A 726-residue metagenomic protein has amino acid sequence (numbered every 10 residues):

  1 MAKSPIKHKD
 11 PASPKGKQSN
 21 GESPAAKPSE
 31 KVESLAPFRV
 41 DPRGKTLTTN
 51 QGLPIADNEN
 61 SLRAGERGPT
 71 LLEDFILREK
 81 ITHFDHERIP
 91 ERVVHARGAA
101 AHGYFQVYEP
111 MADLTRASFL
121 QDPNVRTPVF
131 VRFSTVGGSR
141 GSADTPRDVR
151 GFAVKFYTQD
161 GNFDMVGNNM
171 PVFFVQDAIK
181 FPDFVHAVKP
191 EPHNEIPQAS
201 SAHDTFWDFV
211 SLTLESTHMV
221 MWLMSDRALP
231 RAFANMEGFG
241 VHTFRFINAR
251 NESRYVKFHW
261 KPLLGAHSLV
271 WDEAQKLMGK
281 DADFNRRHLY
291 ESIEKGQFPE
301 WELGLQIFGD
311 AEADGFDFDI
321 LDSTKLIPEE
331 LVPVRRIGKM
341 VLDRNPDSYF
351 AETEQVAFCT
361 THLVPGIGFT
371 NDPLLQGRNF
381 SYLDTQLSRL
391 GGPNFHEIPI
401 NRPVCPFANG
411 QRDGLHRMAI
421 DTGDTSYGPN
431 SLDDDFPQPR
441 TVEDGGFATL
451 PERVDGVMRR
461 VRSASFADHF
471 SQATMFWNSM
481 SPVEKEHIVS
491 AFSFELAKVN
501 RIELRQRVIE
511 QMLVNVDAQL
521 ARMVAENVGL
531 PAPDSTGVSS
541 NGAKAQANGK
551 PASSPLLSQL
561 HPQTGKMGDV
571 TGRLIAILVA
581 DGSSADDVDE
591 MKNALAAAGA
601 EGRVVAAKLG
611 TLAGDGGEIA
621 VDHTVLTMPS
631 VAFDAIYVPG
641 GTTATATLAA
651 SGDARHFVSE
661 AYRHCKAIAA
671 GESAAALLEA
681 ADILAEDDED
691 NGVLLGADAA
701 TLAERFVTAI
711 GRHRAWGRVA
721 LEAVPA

Functional and structural regions predicted by a protein language model:
A2-A585, D589-K592, A596-A597, E601 (+3 more regions): Active-site-adjacent core segments of small-molecule enzymes
R501, A606, A635-G640, A654-A680: Catalytic nucleophile loop
S583, T643-T645, A675-L677: Glycine-rich nucleotide phosphate-binding loop and flanking beta-alpha elements of Rossmann-like dinucleotide-binding
L609-L612, A675-L678, T701: Short gly/pro/ser/thr-enriched loop/turn and capping motifs at secondary-structure boundaries
V625-A632: Short amphipathic alpha-helix with an adjacent loop that forms part of the alpha/beta core around
T643-R655: Glycine/threonine-rich flexible loop motifs
E686-D687: Class I SAM-dependent methyltransferase SAM-binding "motif I" and its flanking Rossmann-like core
D690-A726: A charged, well-structured terminal subsegment
